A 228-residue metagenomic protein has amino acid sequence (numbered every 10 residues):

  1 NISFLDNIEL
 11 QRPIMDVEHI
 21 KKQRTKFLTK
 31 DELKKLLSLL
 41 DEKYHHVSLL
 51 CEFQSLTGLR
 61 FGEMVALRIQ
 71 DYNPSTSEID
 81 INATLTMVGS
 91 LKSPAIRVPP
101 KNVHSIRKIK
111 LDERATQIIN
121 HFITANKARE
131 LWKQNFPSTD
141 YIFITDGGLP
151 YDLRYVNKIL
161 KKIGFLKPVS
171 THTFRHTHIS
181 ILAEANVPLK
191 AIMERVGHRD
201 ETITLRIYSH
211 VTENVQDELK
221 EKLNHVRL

Functional and structural regions predicted by a protein language model:
N1-D6, N73, R129-L131, K167: Surface-exposed helix-capping loop/turn segments at secondary-structure junctions
S3-F61, V65-L67, P74-S75, H104-I106 (+1 more regions): Basic, Lys/Arg- and aromatic-enriched nucleic-acid-binding interface segment
E9, T25, T29-D31, L37 (+4 more regions): Residue-level detector of conserved, well-ordered beta-strand and adjacent loop positions that form binding/recognition
L10-P13, A66-T124: Conserved tyrosine-mediated DNA breakage-rejoining catalytic core shared by Y-recombinases
H19, L85, V196-E221: Catalytic-site neighborhood detector that most strongly recognizes the C-terminal catalytic loop/helix of tyrosine
D31, L67-Q70, T177, R206: Structural detector for helix-capping/boundary residues
K34, S38-V47, T57, I109 (+4 more regions): Short, basic (Lys/Arg/His-rich) helix/loop patches that form interaction surfaces in the mid-to-C-terminal regions
V65, S180, M193, T204-L205 (+1 more regions): Key DNA-contacting residues within the recognition helix of helix-turn-helix
